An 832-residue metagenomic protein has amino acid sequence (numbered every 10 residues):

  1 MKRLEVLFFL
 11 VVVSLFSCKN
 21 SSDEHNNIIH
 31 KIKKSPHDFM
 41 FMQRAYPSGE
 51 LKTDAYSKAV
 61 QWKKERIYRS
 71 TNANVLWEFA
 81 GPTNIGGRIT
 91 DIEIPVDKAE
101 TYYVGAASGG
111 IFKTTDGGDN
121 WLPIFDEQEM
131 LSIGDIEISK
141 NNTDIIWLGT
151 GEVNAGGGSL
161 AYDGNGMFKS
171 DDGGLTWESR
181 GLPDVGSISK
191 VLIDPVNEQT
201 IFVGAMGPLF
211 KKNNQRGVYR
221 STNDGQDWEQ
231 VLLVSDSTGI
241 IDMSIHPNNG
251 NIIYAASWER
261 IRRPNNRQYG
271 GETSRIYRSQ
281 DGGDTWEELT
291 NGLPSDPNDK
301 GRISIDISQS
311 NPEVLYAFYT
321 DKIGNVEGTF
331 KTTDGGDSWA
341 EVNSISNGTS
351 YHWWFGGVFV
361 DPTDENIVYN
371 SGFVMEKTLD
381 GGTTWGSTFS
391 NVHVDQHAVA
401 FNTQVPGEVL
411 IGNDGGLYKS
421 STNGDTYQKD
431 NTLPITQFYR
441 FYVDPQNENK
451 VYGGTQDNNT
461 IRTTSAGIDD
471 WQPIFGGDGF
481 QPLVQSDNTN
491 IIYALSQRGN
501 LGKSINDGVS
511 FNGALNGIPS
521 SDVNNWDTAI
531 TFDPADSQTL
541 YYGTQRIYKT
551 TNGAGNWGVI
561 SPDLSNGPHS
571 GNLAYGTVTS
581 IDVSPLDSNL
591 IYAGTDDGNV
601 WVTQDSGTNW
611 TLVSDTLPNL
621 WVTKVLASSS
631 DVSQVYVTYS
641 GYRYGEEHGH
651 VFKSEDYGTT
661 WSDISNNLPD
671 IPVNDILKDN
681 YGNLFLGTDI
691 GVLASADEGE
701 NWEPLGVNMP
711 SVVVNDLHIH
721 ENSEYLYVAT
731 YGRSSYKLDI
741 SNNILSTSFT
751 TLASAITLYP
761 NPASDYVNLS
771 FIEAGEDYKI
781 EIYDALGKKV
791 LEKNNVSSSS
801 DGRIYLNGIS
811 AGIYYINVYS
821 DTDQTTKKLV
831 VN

Functional and structural regions predicted by a protein language model:
V6-F9, T750-Y759, A763-N832: C-terminal outer-membrane/trafficking sorting elements
F16-S17: C-terminal motif of bacterial Sec signal peptides marking the signal peptidase cleavage site
S21-N742: Beta-propeller blade termini and top-face loops
D739-A755: Low-complexity, Pro/Thr/Ser/Gly/Ala-rich linker/spacer regions in secreted, extracellular modular proteins
